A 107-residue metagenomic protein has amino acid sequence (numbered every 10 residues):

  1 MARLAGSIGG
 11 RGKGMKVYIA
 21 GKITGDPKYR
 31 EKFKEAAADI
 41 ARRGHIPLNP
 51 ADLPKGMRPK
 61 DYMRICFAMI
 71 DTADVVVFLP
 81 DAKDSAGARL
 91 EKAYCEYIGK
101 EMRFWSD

Functional and structural regions predicted by a protein language model:
M1-D107: Conserved catalytic or regulatory cores that recognize and/or transform ribose-phosphate-containing ligands
